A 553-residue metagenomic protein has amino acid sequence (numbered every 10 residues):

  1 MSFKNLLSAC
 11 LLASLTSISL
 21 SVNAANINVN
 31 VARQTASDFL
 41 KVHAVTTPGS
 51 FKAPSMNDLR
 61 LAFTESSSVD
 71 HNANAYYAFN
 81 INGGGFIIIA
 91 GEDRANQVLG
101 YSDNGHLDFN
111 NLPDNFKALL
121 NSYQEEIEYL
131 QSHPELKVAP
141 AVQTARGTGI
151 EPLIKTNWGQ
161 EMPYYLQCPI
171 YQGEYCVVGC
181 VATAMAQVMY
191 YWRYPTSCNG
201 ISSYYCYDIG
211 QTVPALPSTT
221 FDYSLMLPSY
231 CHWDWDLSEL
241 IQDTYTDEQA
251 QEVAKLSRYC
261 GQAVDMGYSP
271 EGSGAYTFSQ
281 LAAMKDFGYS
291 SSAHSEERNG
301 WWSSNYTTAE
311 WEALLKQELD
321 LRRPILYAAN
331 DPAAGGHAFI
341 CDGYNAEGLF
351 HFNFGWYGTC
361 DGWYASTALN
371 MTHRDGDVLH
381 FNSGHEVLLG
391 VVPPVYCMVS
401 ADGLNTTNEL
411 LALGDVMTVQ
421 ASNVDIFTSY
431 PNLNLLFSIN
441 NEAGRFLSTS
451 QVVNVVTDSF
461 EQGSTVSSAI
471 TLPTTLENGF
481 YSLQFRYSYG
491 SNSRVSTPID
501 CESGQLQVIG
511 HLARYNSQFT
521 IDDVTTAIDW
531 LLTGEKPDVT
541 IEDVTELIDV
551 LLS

Functional and structural regions predicted by a protein language model:
A25-S68: Short, non-transmembrane alpha-helical segments in secretory-pathway proteins
N28, A32, F39-L40, A75-A78 (+4 more regions): Noncatalytic regulatory segments and standalone regulatory/sensor domains
K52-G83, F287-N353: Active-site-adjacent substructure of cysteine-protease-like catalytic cores
V98-T277: Active-site-adjacent structural segments surrounding the nucleophilic cysteine of cysteine proteases and isopeptidases
A186, L512-S553: Alpha-helical segments with a strong preference for the paired helices of cellulosomal dockerin domains
D375-T428, E442-R445, V508: Short, compositionally biased P/S/T/A/G/V-rich stretches that sit at domain boundaries
A443-G463, S468: Solvent-exposed serine/threonine-rich low-complexity stretches and specific carbohydrate-binding patches
S491-G510: Short beta-strand elements
